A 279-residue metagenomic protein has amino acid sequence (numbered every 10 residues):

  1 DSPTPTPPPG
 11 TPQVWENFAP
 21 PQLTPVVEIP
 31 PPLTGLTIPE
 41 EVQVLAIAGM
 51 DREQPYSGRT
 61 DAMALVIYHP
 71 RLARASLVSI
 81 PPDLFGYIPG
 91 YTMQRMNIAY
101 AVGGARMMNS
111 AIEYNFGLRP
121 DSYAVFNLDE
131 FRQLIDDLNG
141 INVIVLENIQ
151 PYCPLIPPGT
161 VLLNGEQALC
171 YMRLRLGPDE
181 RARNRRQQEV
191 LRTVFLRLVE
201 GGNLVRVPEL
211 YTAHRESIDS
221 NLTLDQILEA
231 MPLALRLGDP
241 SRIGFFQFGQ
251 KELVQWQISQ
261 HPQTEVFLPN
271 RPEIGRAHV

Functional and structural regions predicted by a protein language model:
D1-R276: Non-catalytic, solvent-exposed segments at the cell envelope interface
